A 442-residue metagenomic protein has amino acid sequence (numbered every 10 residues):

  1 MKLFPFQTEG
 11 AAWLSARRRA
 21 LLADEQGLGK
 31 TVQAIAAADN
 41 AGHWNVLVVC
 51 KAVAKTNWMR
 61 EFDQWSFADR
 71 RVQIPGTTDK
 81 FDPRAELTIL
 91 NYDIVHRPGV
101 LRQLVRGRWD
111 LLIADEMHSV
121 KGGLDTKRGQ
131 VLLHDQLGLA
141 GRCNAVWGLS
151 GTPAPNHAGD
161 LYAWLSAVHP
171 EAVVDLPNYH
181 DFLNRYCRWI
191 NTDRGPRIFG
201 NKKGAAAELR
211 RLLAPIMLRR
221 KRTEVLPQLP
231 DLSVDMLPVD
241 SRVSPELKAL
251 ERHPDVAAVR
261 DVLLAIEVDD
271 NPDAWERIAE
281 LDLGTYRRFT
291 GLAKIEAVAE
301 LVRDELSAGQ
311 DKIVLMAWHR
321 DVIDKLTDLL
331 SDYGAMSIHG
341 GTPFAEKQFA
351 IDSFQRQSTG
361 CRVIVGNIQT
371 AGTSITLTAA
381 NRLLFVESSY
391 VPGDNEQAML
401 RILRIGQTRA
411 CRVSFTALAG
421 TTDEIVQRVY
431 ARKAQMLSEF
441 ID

Functional and structural regions predicted by a protein language model:
M1-A23: Conserved pre-motif I regulatory segment
R18-A37: Walker A/P-loop
Q33, W44-Q64, P155-D160, W318-R320: Conserved Walker A/P-loop ATP-binding site and its immediately adjacent core in helicase/helicase-like ATPase domains
W44-V46, L111, R128-T223, Q407: Conserved P-loop NTPase motor "coupling/switch" region that bridges the ATPase
A54-T77, V168-A172: Conserved helix-turn-beta segment of the N-terminal RecA-like "Helicase ATP-binding" lobe in SF1/SF2 helicases
T223-Y333: Conserved helicase/translocase motor-coupling segment
V314-M316, D324, D332-A371: Conserved helicase ATPase core of P-loop NTP-dependent helicases/translocases
Y390-D442: A conserved SF2-helicase RecA2
